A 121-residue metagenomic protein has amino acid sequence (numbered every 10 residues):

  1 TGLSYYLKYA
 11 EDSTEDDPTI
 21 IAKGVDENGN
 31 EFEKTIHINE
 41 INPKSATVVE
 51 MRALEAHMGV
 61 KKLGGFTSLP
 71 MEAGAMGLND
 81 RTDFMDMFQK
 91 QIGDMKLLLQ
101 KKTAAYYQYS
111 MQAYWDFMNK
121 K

Functional and structural regions predicted by a protein language model:
T1-K121: Type III/flagellar secretion export determinants
